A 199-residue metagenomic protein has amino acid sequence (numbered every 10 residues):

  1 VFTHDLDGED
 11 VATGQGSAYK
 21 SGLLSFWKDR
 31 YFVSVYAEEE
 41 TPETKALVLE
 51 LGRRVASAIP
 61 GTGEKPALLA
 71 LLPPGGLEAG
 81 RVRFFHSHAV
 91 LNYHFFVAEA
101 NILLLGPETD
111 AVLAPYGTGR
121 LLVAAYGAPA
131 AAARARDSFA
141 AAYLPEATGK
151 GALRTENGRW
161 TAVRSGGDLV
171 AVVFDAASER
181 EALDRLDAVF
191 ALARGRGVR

Functional and structural regions predicted by a protein language model:
V1-R199: Soluble, non-membrane globular domain cores that form compact, hydrophobic packing and curved binding surfaces
